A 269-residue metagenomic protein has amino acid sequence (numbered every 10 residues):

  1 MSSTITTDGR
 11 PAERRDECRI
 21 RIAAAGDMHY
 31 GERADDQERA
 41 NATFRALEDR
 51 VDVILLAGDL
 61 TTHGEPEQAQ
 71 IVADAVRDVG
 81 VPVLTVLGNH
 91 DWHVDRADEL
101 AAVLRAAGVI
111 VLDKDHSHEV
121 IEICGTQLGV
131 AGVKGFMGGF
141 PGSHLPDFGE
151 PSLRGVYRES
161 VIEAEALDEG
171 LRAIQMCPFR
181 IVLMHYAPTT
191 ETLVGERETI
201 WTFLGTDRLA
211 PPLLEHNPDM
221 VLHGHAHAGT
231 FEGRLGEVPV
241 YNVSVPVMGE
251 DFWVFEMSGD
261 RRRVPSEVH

Functional and structural regions predicted by a protein language model:
M1-V81, W92-D95, L153, Y157 (+2 more regions): N-terminal active-site segment of His-dependent metallophosphoesterases
S2-D8, D16-R19, E119-C124, D207-D219 (+1 more regions): Binuclear metal-dependent phosphoesterase catalytic core
A24-G26, I54-D59, V83-N89, I110-D115 (+3 more regions): Active-site neighborhood of phospho(di)ester-bond hydrolases with catalytic His/Asp-centered motifs
M28-Y30, D98-W201, S244-P246: Conserved catalytic scaffold of divalent metal-dependent phosphoesterases
A34-E38, L60-R77, W92-G108, E122-C124 (+2 more regions): Metal-dependent catalytic neighborhoods of phosphoester/phosphodiester hydrolases
F44-L47, V76, L104, L171 (+1 more regions): Short hydrophobic patches on amphipathic alpha-helices that form coiled-coil/helix-mediated interaction surfaces
V72, A187-N217: Cap/insert and terminal regions of metallo-dependent hydrolase folds
